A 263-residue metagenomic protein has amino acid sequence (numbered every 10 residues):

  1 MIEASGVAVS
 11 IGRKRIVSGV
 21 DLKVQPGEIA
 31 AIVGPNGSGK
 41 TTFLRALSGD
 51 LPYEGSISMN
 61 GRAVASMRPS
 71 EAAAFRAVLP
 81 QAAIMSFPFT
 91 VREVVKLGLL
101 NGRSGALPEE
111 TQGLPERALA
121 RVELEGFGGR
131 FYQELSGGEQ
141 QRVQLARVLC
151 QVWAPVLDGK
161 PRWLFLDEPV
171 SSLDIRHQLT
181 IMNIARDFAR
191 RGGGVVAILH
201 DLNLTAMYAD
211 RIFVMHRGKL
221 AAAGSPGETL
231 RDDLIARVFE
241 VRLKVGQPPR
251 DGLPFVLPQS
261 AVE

Functional and structural regions predicted by a protein language model:
I2-A4, V17-G19: Conserved structural motif at the start of ABC-family nucleotide-binding domains
V33-P35: The feature captures the beta-strand-to-loop junction immediately N-terminal to the Walker
S48: Helix-to-loop junction immediately C-terminal to a conserved catalytic motif
Y53-A63: Conserved ABC transporter NBD signature motif
E109-F127: Conserved ABC ATPase "signature" region
F131-L135, E139: Conserved ABC ATPase signature
R231-D232, A236-E263: ABC ATPase nucleotide-binding domains
